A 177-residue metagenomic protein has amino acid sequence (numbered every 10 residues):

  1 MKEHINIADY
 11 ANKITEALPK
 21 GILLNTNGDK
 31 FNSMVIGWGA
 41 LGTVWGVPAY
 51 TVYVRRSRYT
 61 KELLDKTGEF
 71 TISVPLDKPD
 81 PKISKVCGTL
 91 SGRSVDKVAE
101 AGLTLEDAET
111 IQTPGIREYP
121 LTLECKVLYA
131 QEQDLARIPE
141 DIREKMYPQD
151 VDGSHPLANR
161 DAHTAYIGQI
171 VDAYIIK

Functional and structural regions predicted by a protein language model:
M1-K177: Basic, polyanion-binding surface patches
